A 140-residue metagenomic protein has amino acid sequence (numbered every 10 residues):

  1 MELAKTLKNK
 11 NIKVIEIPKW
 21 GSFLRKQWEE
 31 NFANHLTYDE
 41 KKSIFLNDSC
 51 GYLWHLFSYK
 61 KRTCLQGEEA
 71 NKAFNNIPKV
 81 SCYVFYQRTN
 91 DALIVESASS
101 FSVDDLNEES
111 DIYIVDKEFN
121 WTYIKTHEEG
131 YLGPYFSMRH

Functional and structural regions predicted by a protein language model:
M1-L132, F136-H140: Structured alpha/beta or helical-core interaction and ligand-binding surfaces enriched in interleaved
